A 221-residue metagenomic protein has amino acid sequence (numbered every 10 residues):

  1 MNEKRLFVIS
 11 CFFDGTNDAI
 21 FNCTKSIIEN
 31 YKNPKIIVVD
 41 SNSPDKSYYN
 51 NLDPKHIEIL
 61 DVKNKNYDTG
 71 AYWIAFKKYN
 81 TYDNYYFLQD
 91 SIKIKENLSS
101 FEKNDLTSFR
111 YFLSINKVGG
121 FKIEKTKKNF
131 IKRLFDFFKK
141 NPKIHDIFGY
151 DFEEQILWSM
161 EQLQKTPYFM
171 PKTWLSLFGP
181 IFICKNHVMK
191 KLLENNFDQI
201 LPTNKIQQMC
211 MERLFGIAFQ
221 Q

Functional and structural regions predicted by a protein language model:
M1-Q221: ER/Golgi luminal nucleotide-sugar-dependent glycosyltransferases, focusing on the catalytic module
